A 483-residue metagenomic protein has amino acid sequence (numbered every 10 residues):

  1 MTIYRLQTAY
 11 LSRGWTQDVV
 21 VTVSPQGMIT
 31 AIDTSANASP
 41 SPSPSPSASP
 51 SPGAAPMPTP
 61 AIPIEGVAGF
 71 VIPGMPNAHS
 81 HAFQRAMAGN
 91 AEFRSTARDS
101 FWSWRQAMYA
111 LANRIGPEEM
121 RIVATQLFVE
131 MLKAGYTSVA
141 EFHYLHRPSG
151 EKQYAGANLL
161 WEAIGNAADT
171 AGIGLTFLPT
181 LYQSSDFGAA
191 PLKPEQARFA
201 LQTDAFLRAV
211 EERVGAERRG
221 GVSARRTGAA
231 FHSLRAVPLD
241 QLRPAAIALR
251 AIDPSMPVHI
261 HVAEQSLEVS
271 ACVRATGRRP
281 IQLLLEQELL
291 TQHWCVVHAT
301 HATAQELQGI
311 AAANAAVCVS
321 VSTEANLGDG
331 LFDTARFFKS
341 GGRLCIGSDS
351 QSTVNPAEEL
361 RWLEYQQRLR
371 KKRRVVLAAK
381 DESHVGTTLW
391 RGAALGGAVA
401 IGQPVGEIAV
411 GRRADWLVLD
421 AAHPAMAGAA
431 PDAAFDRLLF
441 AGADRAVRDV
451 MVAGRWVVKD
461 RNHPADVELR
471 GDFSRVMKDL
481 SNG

Functional and structural regions predicted by a protein language model:
M1-A38, P52, P56, F70: N-terminal metal-binding scaffold of metallo-dependent hydrolase/deaminase domains
M1-V19, T388-G483: Active-site microenvironment of metallo-dependent hydrolases
S35-I64, R218-G221: Intrinsically disordered, low-complexity terminal tails and inter-domain linkers enriched for S/T/G/P/D/E
P73-R85, P257-S266: Histidine-centered catalytic micro-motifs
G89-G174, D204-V222, R475-N482: Alpha-helical scaffold segments that flank or form the walls of functional sites
R147-A299: Metal-coordinating catalytic core of metallo-dependent amide/deamination hydrolases
L242, S266-R278, E306-A311, G328-F337 (+1 more regions): Histidine/acidic-residue-rich catalytic or RNA/ligand-binding cores of hydrolases and nuclease-related proteins
E286-H293, A335-H423: His/Asp/Glu-enriched, well-ordered alpha-helical/loop segment that forms or immediately abuts the divalent-metal
